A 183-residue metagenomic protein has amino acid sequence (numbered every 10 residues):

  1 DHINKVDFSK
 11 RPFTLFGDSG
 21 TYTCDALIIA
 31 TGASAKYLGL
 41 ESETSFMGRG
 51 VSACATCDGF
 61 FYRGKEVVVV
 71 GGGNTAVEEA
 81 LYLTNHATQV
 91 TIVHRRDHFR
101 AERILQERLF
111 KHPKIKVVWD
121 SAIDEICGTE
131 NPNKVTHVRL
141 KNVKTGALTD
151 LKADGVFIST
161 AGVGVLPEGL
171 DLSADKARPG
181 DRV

Functional and structural regions predicted by a protein language model:
D1-F16, T21-Y22, T84-R182: A Rossmann-like FAD-binding core segment of flavoenzymes
I29-A30, V69, I158-S159: Redox-cofactor binding/interface segments in oxidoreductases and associated redox assembly factors
S34, G39, T44-F61, S159-V183: FAD-site-proximal beta/loop scaffold in flavoenzymes
R63-K65, D120: Phosphate-coordination loops involved in phosphoryl transfer and adenosine-cofactor binding
G71-G73: Glycine-rich Rossmann-fold phosphate-binding loop(s) that bind the pyrophosphate of adenine dinucleotide cofactors
A76: N-terminal Rossmann-fold NAD(P) dinucleotide-binding loop
